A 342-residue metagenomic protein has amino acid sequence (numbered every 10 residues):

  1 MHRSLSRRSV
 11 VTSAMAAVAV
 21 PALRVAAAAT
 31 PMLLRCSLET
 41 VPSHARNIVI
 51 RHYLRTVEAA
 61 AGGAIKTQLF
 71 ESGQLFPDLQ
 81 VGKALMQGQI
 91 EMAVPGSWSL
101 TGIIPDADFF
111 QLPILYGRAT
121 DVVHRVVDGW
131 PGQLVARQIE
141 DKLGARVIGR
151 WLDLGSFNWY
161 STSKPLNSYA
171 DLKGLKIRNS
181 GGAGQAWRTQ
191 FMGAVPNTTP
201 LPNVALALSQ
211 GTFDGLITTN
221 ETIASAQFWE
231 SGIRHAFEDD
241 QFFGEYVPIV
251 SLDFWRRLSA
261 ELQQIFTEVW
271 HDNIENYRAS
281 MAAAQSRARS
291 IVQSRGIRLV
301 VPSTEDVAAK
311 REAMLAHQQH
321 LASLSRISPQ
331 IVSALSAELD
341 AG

Functional and structural regions predicted by a protein language model:
H2-L5, S9-R24, A28-R125, R137-G342: N-terminal secretory/targeting leader peptides
P131-Q133: Basic, amphipathic alpha-helical recognition segments used for DNA target recognition
